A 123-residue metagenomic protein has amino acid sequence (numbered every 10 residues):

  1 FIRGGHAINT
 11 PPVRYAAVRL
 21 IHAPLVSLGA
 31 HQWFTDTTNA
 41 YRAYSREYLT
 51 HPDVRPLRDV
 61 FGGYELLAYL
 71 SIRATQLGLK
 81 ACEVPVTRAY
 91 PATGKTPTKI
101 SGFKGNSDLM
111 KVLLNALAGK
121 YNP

Functional and structural regions predicted by a protein language model:
F1-V60, P91-S107: Acceptor/aglycone-binding surface of glycosyltransferases and processive sugar-polymer synthases
Q32-W33, R58-V60, S71-A89: Catalytic donor-sugar/metal-binding loop of nucleotide-sugar-dependent glycosyltransferases
T37, G63-S71: Conserved glycosyltransferase catalytic-site signature
R42, Y64, C82: Residues that recognize and position ribonucleotide moieties
Y48, Q76-G78, D108-P123: Terminal low-complexity segments of carbohydrate-biosynthetic enzymes
K80-Y90, S101-N115: Short, highly charged low-complexity linear segments
